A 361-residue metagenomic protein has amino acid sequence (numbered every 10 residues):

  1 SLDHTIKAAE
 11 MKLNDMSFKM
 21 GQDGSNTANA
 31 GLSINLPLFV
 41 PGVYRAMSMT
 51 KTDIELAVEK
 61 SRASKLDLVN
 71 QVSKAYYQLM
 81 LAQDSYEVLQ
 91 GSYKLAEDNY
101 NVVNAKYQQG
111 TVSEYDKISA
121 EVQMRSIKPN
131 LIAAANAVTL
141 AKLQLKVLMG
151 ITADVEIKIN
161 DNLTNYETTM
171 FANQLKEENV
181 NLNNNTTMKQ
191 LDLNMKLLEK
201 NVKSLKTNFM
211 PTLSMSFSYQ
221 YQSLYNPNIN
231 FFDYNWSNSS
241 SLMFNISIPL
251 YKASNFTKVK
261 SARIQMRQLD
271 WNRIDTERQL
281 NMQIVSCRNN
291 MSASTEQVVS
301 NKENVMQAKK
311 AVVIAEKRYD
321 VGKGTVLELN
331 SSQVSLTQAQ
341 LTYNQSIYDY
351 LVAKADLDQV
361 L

Functional and structural regions predicted by a protein language model:
S1-K74, L213, F217: Short flexible linkers and secondary-structure junctions
S1-S33, N162-M170, K203, S216-L250: Small/polar, glycine/serine/threonine/aspartate-rich low-complexity segments that form flexible
D3-D15, I151-S218: Amphipathic alpha-helical coiled-coil scaffold segments and their short linker/junction regions
F39-K65, Y115, S119, K189-Q190 (+3 more regions): Sec/SRP-type N-terminal targeting helices
K51, E114-R125, K260, V326-V334: Short, charged, amphipathic alpha-helical segments
K65-L182, N290, S294, L336: Periplasmic alpha-helical coiled-coil/stalk elements that build and connect Gram-negative outer-membrane
S126-A153, M306-L361: Short segments within alpha-helical structural elements
